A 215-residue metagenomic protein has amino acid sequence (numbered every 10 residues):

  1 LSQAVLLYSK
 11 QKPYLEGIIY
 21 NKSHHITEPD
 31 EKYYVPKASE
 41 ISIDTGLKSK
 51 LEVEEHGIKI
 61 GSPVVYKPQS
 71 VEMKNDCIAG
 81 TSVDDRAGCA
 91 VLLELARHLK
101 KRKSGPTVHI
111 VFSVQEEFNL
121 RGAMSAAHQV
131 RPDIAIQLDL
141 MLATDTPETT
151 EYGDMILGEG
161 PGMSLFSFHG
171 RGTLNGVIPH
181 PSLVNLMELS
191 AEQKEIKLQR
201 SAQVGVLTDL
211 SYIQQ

Functional and structural regions predicted by a protein language model:
L1-Q215: N-terminal hydrophobic/helix-forming segments and targeting peptides
